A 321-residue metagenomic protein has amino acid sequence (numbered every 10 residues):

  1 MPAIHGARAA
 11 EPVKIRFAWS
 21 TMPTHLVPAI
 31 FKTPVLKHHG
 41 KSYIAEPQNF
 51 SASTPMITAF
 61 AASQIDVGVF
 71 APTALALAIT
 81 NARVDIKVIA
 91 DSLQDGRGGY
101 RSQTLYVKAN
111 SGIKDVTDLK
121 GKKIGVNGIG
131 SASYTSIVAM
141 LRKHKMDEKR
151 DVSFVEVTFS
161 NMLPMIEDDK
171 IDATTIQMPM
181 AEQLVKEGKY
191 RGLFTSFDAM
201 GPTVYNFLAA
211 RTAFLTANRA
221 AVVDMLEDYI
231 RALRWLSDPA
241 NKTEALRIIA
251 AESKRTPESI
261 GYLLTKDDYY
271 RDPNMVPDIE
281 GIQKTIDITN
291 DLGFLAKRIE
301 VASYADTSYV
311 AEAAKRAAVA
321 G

Functional and structural regions predicted by a protein language model:
M1-K14, A318-G321: Short, low-complexity disordered leader/linker segments with a strong preference for bacterial N-terminal type II
I4, A10-E11, A78-S92, Q183-F197 (+1 more regions): Ligand-binding "clamshell"
A9-D147, S153-E156, D172-M178, P202: Short, glycine-/small- and polar/acidic-enriched structural segments that line small-molecule recognition paths
T73, K149, S160-A251: Pocket-lining segment of extracytoplasmic ligand-binding domains
G121, K186, D306: Phosphate-coordinating loops and pocket residues in cytosolic domains that bind phosphorylated ligands
T216-A296: Secondary-structure end/capping motifs
I286-G321: Conserved C-terminal helix/tail region of periplasmic/extracytoplasmic solute-binding proteins
